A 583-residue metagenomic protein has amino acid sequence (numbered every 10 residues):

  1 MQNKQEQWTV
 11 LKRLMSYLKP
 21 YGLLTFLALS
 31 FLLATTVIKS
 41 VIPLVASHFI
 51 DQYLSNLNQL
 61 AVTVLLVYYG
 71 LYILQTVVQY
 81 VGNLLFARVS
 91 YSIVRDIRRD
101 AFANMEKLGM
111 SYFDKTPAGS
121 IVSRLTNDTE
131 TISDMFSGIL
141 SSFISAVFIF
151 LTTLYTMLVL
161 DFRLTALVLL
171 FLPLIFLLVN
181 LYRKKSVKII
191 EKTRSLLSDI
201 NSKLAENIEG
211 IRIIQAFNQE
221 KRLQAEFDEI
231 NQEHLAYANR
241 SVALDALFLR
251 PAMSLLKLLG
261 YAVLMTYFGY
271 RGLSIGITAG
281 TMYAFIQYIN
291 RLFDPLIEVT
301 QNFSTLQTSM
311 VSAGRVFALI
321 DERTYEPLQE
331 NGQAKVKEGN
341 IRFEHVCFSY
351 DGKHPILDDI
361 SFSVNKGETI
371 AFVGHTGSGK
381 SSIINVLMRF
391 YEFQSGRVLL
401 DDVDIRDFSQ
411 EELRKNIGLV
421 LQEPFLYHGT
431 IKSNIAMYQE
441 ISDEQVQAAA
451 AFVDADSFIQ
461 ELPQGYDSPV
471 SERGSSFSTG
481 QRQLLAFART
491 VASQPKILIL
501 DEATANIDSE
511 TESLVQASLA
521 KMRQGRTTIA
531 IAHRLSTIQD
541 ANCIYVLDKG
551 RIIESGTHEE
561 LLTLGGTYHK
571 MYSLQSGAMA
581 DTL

Functional and structural regions predicted by a protein language model:
M1-K4, Y91, R99-S123, N127-T129 (+6 more regions): Short intracellular "coupling" helices and adjacent cytoplasmic loop segments at the cytosolic face of multi-pass
Q7-P20, I121: A short amphipathic helical element positioned immediately N-terminal to and/or at the very start of a transmembrane
P20, M110-S111, N127-F136, L140 (+5 more regions): An intracellular "coupling" helix at the cytosolic face of ABC transporter transmembrane type-1 domains
L23-L44, V64, Y68, F86-A87 (+4 more regions): Alpha-helical segments in transporter systems
T25-V78, L85, V159-R163, I275-A279: Transmembrane helix-loop-helix hairpins at lipid-water interfaces of multipass membrane proteins, especially the type-1
L57, V64, T156-L170, L244-G314 (+1 more regions): Helix-loop-helix
L71-S90, S137, S141-F148, L169-T193 (+5 more regions): Alpha-helical transmembrane segments of multi-pass membrane proteins
A262, L328, A334-L583: ABC-type nucleotide-binding domain
